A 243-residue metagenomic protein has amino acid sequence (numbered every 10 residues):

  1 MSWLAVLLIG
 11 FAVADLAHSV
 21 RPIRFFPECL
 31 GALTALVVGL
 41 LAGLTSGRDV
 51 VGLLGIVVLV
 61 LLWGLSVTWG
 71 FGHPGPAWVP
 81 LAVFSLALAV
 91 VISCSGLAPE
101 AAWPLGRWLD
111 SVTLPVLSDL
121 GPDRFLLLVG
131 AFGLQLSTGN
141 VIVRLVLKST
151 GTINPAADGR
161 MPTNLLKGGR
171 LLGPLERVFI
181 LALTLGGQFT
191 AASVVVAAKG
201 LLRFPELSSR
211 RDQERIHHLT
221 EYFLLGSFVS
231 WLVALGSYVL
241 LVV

Functional and structural regions predicted by a protein language model:
S2-P22, G139-N140: N-terminal signal-anchor/start-transfer transmembrane helix
W3-L8, D49-I56, V83-A89, L120-S137 (+2 more regions): Alpha-helical transmembrane segments
P22-C29, E206-S230: Interfacial loop-to-transmembrane junctions
R24-T34, G52-G55, H73-L86: Cytoplasmic-side transmembrane-helix entry/capping segments in multi-pass membrane proteins
P74-V141, L147: Long, highly hydrophobic alpha-helical transmembrane signal-anchor segments
I142-G168, E206-Q213: Cytosolic, membrane-interface loops and tails of multi-pass inner-membrane proteins
G173-R203: Alpha-helical transmembrane segments of helical membrane proteins, especially in multi-pass transport, channel
L235-V243: Juxtamembrane boundary at the C-terminal end of a transmembrane helix
